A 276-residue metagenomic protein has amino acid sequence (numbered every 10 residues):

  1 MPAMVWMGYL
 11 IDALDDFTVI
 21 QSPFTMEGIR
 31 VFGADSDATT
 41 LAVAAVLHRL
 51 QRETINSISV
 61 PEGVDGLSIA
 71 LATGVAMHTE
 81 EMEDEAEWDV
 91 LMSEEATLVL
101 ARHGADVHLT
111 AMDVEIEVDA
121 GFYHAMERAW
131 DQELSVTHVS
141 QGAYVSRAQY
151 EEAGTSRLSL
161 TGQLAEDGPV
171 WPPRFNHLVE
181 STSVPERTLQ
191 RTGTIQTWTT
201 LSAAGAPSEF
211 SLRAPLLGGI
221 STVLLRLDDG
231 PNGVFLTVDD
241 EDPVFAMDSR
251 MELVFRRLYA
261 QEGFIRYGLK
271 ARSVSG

Functional and structural regions predicted by a protein language model:
M1-E94: Intrinsically disordered, low-complexity, charge-biased terminal/linker regions in eukaryotic proteins
L67-V145: Extended, non-transmembrane interaction/recognition domains
H138-T197: Cys/His-rich short segments
T188-F210, R250-L253: Structural detector for short beta-strands of small beta-barrel domains
Q190, T197-A204, D228-P231, Y259 (+1 more regions): A generic structural motif
A204-G233: OB-fold (S1/OB) nucleic-acid-binding surfaces
D239-L253: Short nucleic-acid-contacting surface segments enriched for D/E, G, S/T with interspersed K/R
V254-G276: OB-fold/S1-family single-stranded nucleic acid-binding modules
